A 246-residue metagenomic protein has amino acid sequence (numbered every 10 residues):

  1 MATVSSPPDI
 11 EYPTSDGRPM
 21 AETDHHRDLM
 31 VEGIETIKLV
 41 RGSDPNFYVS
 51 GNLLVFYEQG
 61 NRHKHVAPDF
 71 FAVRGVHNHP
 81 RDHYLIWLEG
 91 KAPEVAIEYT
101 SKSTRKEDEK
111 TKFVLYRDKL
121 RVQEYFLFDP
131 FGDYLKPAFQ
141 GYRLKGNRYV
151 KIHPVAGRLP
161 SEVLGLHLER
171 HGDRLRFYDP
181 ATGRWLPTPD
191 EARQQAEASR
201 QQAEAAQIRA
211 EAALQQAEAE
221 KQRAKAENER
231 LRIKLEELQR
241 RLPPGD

Functional and structural regions predicted by a protein language model:
M1-E22, E35-L39, V55-P68, G75-V95 (+2 more regions): C-terminal interaction segment
E22, H26, M30: Nuclease catalytic cores
D28, D44-N46, D69-A72: Hydrophobic, helix-prone linear segments
S43-V55: A short acidic/basic microdomain associated with nuclease active sites
